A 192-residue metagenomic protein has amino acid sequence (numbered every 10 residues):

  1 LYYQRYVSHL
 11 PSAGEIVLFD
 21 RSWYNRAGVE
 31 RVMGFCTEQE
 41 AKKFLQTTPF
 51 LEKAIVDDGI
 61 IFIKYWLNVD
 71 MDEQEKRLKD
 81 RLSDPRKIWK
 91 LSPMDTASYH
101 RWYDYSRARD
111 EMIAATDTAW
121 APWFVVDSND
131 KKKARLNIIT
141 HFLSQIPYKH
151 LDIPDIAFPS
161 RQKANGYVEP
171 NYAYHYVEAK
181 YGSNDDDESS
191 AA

Functional and structural regions predicted by a protein language model:
L1-L45: Conserved nucleotide-sensing/catalytic segment adjacent to the nucleotide-binding pocket in NTP-handling enzymes
S8-S12, A54-I60, T116-T118: Conserved catalytic network of the ASCE P-loop NTPase/AAA+ motor domain
V17-F19, I61-Y65, F124: Hydrophobic/aromatic beta-strand patches that form the interior of the parallel beta-sheet core in alpha/beta enzyme
R21-S22, W66-M71, N129: A short beta-strand-to-loop transition that corresponds to the Sensor-1 phosphate-sensing loop of AAA+ P-loop ATPases
R26, Q74, K133: Conserved protein kinase catalytic core
V29-T47, I55-R107, D155-F158: A glycine- and Lys/Arg-enriched "phosphate-lid" helix/loop adjacent to the NTP-binding pocket of small-molecule kinases
L51: Phosphate-binding/switch loop-helix module in NTP-utilizing enzymes
R107-A192: NTP-dependent small-molecule kinase module
